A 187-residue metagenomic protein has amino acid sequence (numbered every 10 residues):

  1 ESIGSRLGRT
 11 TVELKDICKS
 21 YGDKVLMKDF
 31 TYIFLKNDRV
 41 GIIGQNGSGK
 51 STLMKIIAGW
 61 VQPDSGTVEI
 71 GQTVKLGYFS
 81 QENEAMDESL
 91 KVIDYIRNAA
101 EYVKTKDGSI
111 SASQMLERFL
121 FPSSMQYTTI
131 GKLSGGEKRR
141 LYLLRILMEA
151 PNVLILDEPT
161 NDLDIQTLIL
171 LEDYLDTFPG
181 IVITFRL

Functional and structural regions predicted by a protein language model:
E1: Conserved catalytic-core segments of large NTP-driven translation/proteostasis enzymes
G4-L187: ABC ATP-binding cassette signature C-motif
